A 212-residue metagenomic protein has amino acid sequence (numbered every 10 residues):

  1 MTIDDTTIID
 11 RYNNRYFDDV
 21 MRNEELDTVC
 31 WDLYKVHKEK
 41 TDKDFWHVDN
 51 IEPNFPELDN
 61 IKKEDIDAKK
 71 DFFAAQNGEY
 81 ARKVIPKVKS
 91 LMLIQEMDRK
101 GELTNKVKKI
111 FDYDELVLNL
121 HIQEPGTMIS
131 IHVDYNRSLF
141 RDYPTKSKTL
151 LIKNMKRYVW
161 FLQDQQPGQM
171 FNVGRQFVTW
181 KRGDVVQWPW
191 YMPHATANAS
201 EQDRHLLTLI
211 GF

Functional and structural regions predicted by a protein language model:
M1-L120, M128: Non-heme Fe(II)/2-oxoglutarate
L120-K153: Conserved short histidine dyad/triad with adjacent acidic residue
I131-D134, L162-Q163, V173-G174, W188-Y191 (+1 more regions): Short His-Asn-centered micro-motif
R137, F177-V178, Q202: Short, surface-exposed beta-strand-loop junctions and turns on beta-sheet-rich folds
M155-K181: A short beta-strand-loop-beta hairpin characteristic of the jelly-roll/cupin
K156-F161, V185-Q187, E201-F212: A short hydrophobic beta-strand segment most commonly corresponding to one strand of the jelly-roll/cupin
V178-P193: Conserved metal-binding segment of the jelly-roll/cupin
H194-S200: Short proline/glycine-enriched turn/loop segments at secondary-structure junctions
